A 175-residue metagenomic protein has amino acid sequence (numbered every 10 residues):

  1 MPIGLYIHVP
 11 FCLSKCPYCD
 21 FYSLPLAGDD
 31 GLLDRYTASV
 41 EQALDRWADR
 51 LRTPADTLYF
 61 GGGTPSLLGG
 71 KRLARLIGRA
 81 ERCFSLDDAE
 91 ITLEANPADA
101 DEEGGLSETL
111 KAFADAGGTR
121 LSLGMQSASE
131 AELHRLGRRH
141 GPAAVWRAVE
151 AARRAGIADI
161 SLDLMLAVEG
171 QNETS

Functional and structural regions predicted by a protein language model:
M1-L5: Extreme N-terminal starter segment of soluble prokaryotic enzymes
Y6-H8, Y59: Structural cue for short, hydrophobic secondary-structure segments
H8-S23: Local cysteine-cluster metal-coordination motifs and their immediate loop/turn environment, predominantly Fe-S cluster
L24-L51, A55-S175: Conserved non-cysteine loop/helix-boundary elements of the Radical SAM core domain that shape
